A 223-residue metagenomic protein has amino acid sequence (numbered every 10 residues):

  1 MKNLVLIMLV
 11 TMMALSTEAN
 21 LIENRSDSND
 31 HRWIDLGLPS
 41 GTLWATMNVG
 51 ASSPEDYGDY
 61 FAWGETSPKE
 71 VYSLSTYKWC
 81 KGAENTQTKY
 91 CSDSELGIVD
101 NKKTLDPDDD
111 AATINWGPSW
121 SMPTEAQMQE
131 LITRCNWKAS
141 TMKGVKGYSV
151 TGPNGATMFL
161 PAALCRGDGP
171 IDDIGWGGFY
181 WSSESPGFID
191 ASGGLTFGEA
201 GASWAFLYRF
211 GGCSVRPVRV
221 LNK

Functional and structural regions predicted by a protein language model:
L4-M13: Sec-dependent N-terminal signal peptides
M13-A14, C135: Single-residue recognition of alpha-helix boundary sites
L15-A19: Sec/Tat signal peptide C-region and signal peptidase I cleavage site
L21-K223: Conserved positions within compact, well-structured domain cores
